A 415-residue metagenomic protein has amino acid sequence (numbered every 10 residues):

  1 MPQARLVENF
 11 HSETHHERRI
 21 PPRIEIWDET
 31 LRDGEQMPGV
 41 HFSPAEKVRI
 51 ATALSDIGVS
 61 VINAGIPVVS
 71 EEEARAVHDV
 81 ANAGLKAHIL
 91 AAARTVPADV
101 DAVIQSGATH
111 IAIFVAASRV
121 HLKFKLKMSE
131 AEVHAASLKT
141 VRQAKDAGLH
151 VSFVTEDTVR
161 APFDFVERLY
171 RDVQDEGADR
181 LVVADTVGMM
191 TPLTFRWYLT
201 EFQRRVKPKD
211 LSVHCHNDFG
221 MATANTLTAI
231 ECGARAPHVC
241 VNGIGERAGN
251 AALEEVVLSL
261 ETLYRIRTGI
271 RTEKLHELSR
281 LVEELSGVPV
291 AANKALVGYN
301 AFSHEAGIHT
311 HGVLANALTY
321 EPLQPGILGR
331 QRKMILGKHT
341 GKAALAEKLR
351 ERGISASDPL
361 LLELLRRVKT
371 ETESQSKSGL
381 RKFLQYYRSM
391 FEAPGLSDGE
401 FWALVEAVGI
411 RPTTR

Functional and structural regions predicted by a protein language model:
M1-P21, N63, V68-E71, L193-R196 (+1 more regions): N-terminal glycine-rich phosphate/pyrophosphate-binding loops that anchor nucleotide-derived ligands and cofactors
P2-T30, R265-R415: A mid-to-C-terminal "edge-of-domain" accessory segment
P21, I26, Q36-V61, V77-A83 (+2 more regions): Alpha/beta enzyme core
F42-A45, R49, E71-R75, R94 (+15 more regions): Conserved active-site and cofactor/substrate-binding residues in soluble primary-metabolism enzymes
I66-P67, R94-T95, V115-S118, E156-T158 (+4 more regions): Short, ordered loop/turn segments at secondary-structure junctions
L85-A93: A glycine-rich helix N-cap at a beta->alpha junction
K86, L122, D185, H238-E246 (+3 more regions): Short beta-alpha connecting loops at secondary-structure transitions that line or flank enzyme active sites
M190, R196-E321: Catalytic alpha/beta core domains of metabolic enzymes, predominantly
